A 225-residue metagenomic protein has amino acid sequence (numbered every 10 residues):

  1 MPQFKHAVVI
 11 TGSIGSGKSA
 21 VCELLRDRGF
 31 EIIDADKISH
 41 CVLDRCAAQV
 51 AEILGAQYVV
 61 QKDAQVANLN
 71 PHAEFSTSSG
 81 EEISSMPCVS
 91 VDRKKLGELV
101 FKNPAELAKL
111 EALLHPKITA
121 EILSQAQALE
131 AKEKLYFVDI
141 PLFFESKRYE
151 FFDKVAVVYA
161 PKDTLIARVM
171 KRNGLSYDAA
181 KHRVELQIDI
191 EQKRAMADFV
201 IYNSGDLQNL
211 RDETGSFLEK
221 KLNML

Functional and structural regions predicted by a protein language model:
I10: Hydrophobic anchor at the beta1->P-loop junction of P-loop NTPases
S13: P-loop (Walker A) phosphate-binding loop of NTP-binding proteins
S16: ATP-binding Walker
S19: Walker A/P-loop
E23-A105: N-terminal phosphate/diphosphate-binding loop that engages ATP/GTP or pyrophosphate donors across diverse enzyme folds
L99, N103-E133: Phosphate-binding/switch loop-helix module in NTP-utilizing enzymes
E121-A131, L135-K171: ATP-dependent NMP and nucleoside kinases share a basic, alpha-helical "lid"
E121-I122, L129, E150-F151, K171 (+1 more regions): Small-molecule kinase domains that catalyze NTP-dependent phosphoryl transfer to phosphate-bearing small molecules
